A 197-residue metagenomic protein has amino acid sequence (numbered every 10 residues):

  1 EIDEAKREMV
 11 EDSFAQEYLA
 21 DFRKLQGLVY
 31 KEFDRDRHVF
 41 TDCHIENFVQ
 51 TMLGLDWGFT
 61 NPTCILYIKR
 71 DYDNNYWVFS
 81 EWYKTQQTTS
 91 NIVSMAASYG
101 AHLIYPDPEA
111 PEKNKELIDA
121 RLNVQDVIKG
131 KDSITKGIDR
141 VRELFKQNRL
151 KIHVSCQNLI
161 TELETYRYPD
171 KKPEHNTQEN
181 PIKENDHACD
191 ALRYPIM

Functional and structural regions predicted by a protein language model:
E1-I2, E11, A15, T89 (+3 more regions): Alpha-helix initiation and N-capping motif
E1-L55: ATPase catalytic-site recognition across NTP-hydrolyzing enzymes
R23, F59-T60, P111-E112: Short, solvent-exposed loop/turn segments at secondary-structure junctions
E46-R70: Gly/Thr-rich phosphate-binding beta-strand-loop-beta motif of the actin/hexokinase/Hsp70
D56-G58, E109, L192: Anionic group-transfer/hydrolysis microenvironments
C64-K183: Mg2+-dependent endonuclease catalytic cores in nucleic-acid-processing enzymes, primarily RNase H-like
K183-M197: Acidic, Mg2+-coordinating catalytic module of metal-dependent nucleases/exonucleases that use a two-metal-ion mechanism
